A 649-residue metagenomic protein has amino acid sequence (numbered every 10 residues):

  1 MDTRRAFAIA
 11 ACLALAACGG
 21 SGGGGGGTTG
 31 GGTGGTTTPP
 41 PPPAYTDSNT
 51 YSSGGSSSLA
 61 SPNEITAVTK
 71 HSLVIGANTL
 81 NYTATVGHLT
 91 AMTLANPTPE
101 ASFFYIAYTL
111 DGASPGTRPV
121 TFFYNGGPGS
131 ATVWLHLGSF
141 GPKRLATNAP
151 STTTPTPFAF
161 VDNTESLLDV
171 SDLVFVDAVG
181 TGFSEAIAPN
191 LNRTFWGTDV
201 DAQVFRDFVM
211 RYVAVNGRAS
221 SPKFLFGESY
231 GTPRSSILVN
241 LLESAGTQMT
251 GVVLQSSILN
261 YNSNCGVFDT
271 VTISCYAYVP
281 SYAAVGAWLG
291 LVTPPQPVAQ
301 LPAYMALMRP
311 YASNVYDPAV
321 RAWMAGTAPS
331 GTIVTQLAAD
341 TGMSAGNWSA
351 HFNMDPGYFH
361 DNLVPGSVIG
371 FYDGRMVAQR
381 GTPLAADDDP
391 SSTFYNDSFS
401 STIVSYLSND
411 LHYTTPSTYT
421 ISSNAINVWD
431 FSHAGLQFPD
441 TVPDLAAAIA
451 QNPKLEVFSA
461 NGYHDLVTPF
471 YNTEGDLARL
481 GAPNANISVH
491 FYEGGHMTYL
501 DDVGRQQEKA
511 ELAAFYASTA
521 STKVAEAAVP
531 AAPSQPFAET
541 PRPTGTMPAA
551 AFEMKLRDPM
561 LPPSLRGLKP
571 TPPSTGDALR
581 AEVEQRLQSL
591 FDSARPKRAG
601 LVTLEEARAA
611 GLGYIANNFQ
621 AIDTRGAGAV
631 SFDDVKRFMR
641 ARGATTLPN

Functional and structural regions predicted by a protein language model:
A14-A17: C-terminal motif of bacterial Sec signal peptides marking the signal peptidase cleavage site
P42-G54, P97-T194, A478: N-terminal cap/lid subdomain of alpha/beta-hydrolase-fold enzymes
P142-A146, N240-D340: A catalytic-pocket lid/entrance helix-loop region that shapes and gates access to the active site across common
G217-Y230: Alpha/beta-hydrolase fold nucleophile elbow
A322-V467, R479: Alpha/beta-hydrolase fold catalytic core
G495-R505: Catalytic histidine-centered segment of alpha/beta-hydrolase-like enzymes
E584-A599, I615-A627: Primarily EF-hand calcium-binding motifs
P596-R608, R625-K636: Acidic Ca2+-chelating loop motifs
